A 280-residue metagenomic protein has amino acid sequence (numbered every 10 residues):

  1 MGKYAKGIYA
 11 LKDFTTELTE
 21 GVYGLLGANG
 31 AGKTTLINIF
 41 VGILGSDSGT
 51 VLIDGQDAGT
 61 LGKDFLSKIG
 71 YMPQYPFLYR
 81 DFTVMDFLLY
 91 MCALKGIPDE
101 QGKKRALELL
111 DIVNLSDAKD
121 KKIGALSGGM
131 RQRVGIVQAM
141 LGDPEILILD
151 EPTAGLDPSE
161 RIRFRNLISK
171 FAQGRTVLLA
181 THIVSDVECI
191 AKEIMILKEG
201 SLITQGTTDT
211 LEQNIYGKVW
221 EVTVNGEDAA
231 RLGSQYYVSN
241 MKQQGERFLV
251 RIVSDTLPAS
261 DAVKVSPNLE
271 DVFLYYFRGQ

Functional and structural regions predicted by a protein language model:
Y9-L11, L66: Conserved structural motif at the start of ABC-family nucleotide-binding domains
A28-G32: Walker A (P-loop) phosphate-binding loop of ABC-type ATPase nucleotide-binding domains
G49-T60, D64-F65: Conserved ABC transporter NBD signature motif
L89, A93, E100-A118: Conserved ABC ATPase "signature" region
K122-L126: Conserved ABC ATPase signature
L141-E145, G174: A short, proline-enriched helix->beta-strand linker immediately N-terminal to the Walker B motif in ABC-type P-loop
L147-E151: Catalytic Walker B motif of ABC-type/P-loop ATPase nucleotide-binding domains
F164-R251: ABC transporter nucleotide-binding domain
